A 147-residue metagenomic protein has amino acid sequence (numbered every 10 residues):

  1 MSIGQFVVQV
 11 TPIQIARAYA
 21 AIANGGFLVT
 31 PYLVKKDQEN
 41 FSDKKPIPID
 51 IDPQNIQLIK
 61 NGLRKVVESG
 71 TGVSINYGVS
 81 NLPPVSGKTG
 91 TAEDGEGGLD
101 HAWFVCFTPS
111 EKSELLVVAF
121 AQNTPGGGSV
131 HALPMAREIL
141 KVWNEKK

Functional and structural regions predicted by a protein language model:
M1-P48, Q54, V66-K147: Active-site beta-strand/loop architecture of penicillin-binding DD-peptidases
P48, K60-N61: Long, compositionally biased intrinsically disordered regions
